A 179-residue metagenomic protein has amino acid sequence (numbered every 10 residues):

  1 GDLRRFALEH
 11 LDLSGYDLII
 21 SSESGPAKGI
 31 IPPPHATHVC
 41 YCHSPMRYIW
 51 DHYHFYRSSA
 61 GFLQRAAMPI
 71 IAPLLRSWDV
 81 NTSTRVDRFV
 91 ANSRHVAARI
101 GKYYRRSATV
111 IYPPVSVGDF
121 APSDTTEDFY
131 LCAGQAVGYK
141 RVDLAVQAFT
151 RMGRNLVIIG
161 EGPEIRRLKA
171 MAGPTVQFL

Functional and structural regions predicted by a protein language model:
G1-K28: Active-site donor-binding segments of glycosyltransferases and PAPS-dependent sulfotransferases
L18-S21, P32-G61, V90, T109: Active-site proximal beta-strand in glycosyltransferases
I20, T84-S93, V157: A short beta-strand/loop micro-motif in the catalytic core of glycosyltransferases that engages the nucleotide-sugar
S58-F89, A97-A98: Membrane-proximal helix-turn-helix segments that form the acceptor-binding/catalytic region of lipid-linked
N92, C132-G134, I159-G160, L179: Short hydrophobic "strand-cap" motifs at the C-terminus of beta-strands
H95, P114: Carbohydrate-associated surface elements
V115-V117, A121-V157: Conserved donor-binding/catalytic core segment of Leloir-type glycosyltransferases
I165-L179: Nucleotide-activated donor-binding/catalytic signature segment of Leloir-type glycosyltransferases, i.e., the conserved
